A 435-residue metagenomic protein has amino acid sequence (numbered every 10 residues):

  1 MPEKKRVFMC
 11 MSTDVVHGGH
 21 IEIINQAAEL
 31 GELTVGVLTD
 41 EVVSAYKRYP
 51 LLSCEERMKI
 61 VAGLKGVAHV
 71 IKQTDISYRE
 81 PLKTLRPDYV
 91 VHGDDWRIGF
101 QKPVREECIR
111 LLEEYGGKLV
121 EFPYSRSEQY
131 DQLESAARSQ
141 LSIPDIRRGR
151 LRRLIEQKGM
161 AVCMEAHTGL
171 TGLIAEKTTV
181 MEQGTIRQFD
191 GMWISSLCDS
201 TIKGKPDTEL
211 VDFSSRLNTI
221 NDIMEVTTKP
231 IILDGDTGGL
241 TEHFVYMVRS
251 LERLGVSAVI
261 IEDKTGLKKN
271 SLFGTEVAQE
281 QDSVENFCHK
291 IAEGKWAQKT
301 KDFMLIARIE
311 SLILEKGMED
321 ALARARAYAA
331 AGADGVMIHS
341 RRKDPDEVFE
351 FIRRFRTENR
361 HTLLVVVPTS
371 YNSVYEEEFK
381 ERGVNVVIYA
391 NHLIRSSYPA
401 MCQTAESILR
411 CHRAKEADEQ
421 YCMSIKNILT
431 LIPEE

Functional and structural regions predicted by a protein language model:
M1-D145: Nucleotidyltransferase catalytic core that binds NTPs
V37, T74, G93-D95, P123-Y124 (+5 more regions): Short secondary-structure boundary segments
A45-Y46, F100-K102, Y130-Q132, I202-K205 (+2 more regions): Short, charged, surface-exposed secondary-structure boundary motifs
E55-R57, V90-W96, L111-E114, A136-P144 (+5 more regions): Short, structured secondary-structure boundary patches
V61, L82, A175, V348-F351 (+1 more regions): Hydrophobic packing residues within well-ordered alpha-helices of enzyme cores
G63-G66, D94-E107, K118-Y124, T219-E225 (+4 more regions): Short, basic, helix/turn surface patches
V120, S125-S127, R138-L151, L170 (+1 more regions): Extended, intrinsically disordered, low-complexity segments
P144-T369, S373-I388, S396: Alpha/beta enzyme core
